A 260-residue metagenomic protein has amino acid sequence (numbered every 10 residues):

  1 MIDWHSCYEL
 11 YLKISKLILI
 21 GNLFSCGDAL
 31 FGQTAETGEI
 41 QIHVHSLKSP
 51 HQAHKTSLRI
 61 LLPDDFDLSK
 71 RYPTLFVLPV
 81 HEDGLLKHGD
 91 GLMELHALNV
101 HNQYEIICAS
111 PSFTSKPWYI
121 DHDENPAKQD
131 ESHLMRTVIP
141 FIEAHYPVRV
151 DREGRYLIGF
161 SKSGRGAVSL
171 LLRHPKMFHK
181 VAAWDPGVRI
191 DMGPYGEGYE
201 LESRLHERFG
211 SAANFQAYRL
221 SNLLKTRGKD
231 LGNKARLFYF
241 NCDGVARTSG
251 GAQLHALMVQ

Functional and structural regions predicted by a protein language model:
S15-S25: Bacterial N-terminal signal peptides
F31-Q260: Non-catalytic cap/lid and distal C-terminal segments of serine-dependent acyl enzymes
